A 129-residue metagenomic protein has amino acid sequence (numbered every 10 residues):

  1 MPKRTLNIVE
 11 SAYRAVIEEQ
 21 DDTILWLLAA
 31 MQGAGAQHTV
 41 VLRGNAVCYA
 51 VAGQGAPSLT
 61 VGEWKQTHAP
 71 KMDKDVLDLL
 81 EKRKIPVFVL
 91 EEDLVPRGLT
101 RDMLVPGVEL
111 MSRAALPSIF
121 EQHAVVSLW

Functional and structural regions predicted by a protein language model:
L6-D22, G44, C48-A50, H68: Short, glycine-rich nucleotide/cofactor-binding loops
V9-R14, S58-K65, L99-D102: Short, basic, glycine/proline-bearing loop/turn elements
E19-V40: Histidine-anchored nucleotide/phosphate-binding helix
L25-A29, K74-D78, L116-P117: Short amphipathic alpha-helical segments and helix-helix/interface helices
Q32, E81, F120-E121: Anion (oxyanion) recognition and catalysis
Q37-G44, V87-E91: Short internal beta-strands
S58-E91: A glycine-rich helix N-cap at a beta->alpha junction
V87-W129: N-terminal glycine-rich phosphate/adenylate-binding segment common to multiple enzyme folds
